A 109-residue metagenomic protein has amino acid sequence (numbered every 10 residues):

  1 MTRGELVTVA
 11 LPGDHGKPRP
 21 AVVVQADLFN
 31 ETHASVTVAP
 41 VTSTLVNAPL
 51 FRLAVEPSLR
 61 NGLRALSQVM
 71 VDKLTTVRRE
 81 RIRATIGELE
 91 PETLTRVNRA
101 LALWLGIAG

Functional and structural regions predicted by a protein language model:
M1-G109: Conserved functional hotspots at enzyme active or ligand-binding sites that engage polyanionic ligands
